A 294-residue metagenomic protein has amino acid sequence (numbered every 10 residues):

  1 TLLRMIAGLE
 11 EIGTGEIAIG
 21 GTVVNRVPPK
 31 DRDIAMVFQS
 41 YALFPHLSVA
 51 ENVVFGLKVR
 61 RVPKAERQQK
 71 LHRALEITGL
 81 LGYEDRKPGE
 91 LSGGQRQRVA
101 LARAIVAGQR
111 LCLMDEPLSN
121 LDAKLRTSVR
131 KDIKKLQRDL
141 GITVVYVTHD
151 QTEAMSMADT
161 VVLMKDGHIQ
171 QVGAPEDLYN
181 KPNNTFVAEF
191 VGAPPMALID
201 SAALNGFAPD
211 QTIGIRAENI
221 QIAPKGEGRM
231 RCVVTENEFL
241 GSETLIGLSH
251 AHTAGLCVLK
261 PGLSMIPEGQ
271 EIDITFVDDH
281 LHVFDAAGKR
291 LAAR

Functional and structural regions predicted by a protein language model:
A7: Helix-to-loop junction immediately C-terminal to a conserved catalytic motif
E10-E11, A18, K58: A position-specific signal in ABC ATPase nucleotide-binding domains
G15-V23: Conserved ABC transporter NBD signature motif
V27-N184: ABC ATPase nucleotide-binding domains
A174-D210: ABC transporter nucleotide-binding domain
P194, N205-R294: Non-catalytic connector elements of ABC transporters
